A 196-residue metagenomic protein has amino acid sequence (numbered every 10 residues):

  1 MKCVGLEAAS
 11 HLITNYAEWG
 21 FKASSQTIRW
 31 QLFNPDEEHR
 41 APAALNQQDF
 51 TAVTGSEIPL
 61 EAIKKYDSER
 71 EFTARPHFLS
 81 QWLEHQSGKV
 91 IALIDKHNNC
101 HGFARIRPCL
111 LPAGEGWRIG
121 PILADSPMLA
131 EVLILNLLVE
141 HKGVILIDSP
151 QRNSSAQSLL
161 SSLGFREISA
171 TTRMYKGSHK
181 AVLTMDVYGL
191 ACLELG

Functional and structural regions predicted by a protein language model:
M1, T14-E18, A124-V139, S158: Conserved acetyl-CoA-binding loop-helix of GNAT-fold acetyltransferases
M1-C3, G88, K142-V144: Short, high-confidence coil segments that cap the C-terminus of an alpha-helix and link into the following beta-strand
C3, G114-G116, T171: A generic structural signal for beta-strand entry/edge sites
E7-A8, T14-A41, R107-L110, P121-L123 (+1 more regions): Active-site/acyl-donor-binding loops of N-acyltransferases
A9-S10, K96: Fold-independent oxyanion-binding glycine-rich loops and adjacent beta-strand/coil segments at enzyme active sites
E18-R118: Amide-forming acyltransferase catalytic core, primarily the GNAT-like/NAT-type and related acyltransferase folds
L60, K64-K96, G102-F103, M128 (+2 more regions): N-terminal charged segments
F103-P108, W117-I122, M128-N136: Structured C-terminal portions of repeat-based eukaryotic scaffold domains
